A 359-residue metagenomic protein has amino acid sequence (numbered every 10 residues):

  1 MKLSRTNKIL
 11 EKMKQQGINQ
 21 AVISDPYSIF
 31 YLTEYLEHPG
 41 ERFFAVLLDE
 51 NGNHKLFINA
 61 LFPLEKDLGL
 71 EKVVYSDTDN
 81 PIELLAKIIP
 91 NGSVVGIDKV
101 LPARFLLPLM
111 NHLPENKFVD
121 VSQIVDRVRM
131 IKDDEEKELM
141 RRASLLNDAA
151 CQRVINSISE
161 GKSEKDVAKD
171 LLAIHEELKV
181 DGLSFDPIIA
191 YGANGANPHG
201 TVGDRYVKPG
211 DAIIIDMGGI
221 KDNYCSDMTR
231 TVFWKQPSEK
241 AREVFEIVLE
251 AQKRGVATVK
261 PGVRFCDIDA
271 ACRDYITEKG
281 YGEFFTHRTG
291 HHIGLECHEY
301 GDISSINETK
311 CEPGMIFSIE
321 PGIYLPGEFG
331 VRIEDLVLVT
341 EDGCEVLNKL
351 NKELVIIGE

Functional and structural regions predicted by a protein language model:
M1-E359: Active-site neighborhoods and metal-handling regions in enzymes and metal-associated proteins
